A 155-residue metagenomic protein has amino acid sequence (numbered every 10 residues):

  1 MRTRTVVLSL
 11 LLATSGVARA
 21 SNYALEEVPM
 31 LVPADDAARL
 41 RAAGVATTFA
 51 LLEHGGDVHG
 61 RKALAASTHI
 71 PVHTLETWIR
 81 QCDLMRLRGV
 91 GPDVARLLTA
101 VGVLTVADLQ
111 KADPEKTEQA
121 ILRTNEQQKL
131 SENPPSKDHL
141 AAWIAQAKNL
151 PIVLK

Functional and structural regions predicted by a protein language model:
M1-V7: Bacterial N-terminal signal peptides that target proteins for export
V7-S15: Bacterial N-terminal signal peptides
G16-K155: C-terminal extensions
